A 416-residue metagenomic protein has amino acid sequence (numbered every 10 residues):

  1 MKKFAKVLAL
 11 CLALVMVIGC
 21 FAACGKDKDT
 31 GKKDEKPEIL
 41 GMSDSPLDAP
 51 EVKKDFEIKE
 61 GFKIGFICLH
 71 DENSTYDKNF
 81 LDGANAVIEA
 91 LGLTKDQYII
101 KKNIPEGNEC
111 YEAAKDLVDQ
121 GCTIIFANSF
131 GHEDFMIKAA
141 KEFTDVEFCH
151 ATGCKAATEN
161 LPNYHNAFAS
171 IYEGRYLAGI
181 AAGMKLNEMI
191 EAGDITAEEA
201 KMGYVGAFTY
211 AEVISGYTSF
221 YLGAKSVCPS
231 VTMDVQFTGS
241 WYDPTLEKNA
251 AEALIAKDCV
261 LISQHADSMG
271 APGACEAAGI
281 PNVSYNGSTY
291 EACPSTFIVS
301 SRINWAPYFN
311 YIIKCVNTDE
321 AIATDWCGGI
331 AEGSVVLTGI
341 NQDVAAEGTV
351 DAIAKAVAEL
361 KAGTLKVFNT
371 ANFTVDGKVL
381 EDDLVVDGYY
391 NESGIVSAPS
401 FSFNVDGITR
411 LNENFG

Functional and structural regions predicted by a protein language model:
M1-L10: Bacterial N-terminal signal peptides that target proteins for export
C11-V15: Repetitive helical segments and hydrophobic/amphipathic motifs
G19-A23: C-terminal motif of bacterial Sec signal peptides marking the signal peptidase cleavage site
K26, G31-G416: A residue-level marker of the well-folded mature domains of exported/periplasmic proteins
